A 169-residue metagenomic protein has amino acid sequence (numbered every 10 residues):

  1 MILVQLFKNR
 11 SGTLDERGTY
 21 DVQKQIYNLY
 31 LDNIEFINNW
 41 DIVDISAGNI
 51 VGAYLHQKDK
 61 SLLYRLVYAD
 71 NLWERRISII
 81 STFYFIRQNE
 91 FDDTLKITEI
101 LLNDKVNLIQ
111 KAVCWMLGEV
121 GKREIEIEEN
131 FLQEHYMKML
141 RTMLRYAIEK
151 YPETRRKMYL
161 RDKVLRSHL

Functional and structural regions predicted by a protein language model:
M1-L169: Alpha-helical scaffold domains
